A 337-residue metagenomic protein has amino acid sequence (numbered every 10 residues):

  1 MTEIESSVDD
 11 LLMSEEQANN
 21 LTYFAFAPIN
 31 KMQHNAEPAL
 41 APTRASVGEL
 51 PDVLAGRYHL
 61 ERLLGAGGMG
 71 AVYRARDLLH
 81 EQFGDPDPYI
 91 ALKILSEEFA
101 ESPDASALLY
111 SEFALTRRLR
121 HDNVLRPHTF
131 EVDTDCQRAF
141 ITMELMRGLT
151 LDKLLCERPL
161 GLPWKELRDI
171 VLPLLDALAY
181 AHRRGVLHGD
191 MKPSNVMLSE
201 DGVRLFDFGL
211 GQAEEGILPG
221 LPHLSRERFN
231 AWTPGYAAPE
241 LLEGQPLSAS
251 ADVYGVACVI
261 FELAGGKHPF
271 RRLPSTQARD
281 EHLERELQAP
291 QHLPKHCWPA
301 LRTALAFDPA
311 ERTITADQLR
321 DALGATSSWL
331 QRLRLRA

Functional and structural regions predicted by a protein language model:
S96-R118: AlphaC helix of the eukaryotic protein kinase fold
R126-A139: Short beta-strand micro-motifs within the conserved protein kinase catalytic domain, predominantly in the N-lobe
C136-T150: Conserved short submotifs of the Hanks-type protein kinase catalytic core that shape the nucleotide-binding pocket
I170-V171: Activation segment signature within eukaryotic-like protein kinase domains
D176-V186: Protein kinase catalytic-loop region centered on the HRD/HxD motif
D252: Conserved catalytic-loop aspartate of Hanks-type protein kinases
